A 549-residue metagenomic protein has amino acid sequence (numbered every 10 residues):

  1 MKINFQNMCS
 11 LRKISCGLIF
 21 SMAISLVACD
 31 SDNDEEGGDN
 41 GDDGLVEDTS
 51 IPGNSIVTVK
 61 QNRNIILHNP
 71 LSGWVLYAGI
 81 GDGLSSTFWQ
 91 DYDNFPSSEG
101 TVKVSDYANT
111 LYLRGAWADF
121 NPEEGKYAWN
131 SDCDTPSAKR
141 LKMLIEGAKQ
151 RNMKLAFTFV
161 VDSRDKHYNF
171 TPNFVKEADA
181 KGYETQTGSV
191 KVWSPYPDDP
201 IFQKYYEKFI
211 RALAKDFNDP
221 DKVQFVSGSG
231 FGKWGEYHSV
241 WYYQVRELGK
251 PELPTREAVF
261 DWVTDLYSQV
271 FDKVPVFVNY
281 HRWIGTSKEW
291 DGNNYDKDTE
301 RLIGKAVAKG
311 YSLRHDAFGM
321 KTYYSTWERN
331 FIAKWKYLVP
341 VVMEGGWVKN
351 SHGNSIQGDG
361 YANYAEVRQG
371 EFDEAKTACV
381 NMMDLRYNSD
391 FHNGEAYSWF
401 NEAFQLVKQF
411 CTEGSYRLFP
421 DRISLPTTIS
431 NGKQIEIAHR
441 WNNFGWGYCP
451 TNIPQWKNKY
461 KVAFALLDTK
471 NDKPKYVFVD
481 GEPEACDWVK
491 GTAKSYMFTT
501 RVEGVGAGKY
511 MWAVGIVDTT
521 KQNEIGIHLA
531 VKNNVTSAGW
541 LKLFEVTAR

Functional and structural regions predicted by a protein language model:
M1-L11: N-terminal secretory signal peptides that target proteins for export/translocation
K2-I3, M22-S55: Bacterial Sec-dependent N-terminal signal peptides
D48-F95, K149, G228-G235, W241-H392: Catalytic-core regions of glycoside hydrolase
G100-T185, R256-P275: Aromatic-lined substrate-binding rim segments of carbohydrate-active enzymes
R164-G188, H238-K250, G292-T299: Aromatic- and acidic-residue-enriched segments that line the glycan-binding/catalytic groove of carbohydrate-active
G182-F202, Y206-E247: Active-site groove signature of glycoside hydrolases
R368-L425: Catalytic cores of secreted or luminal carbohydrate-active enzymes
T412-R549: Extracellular/luminal regions of secreted and cell-surface proteins that mediate adhesion/ECM remodeling
